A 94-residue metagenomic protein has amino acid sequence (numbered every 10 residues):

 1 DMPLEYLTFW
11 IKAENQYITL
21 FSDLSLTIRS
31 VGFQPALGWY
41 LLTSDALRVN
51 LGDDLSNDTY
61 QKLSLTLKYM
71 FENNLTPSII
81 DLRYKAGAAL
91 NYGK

Functional and structural regions predicted by a protein language model:
D1-K94: Charged, solvent-exposed interaction patches on well-folded alpha/beta domains that mediate macromolecular contacts
